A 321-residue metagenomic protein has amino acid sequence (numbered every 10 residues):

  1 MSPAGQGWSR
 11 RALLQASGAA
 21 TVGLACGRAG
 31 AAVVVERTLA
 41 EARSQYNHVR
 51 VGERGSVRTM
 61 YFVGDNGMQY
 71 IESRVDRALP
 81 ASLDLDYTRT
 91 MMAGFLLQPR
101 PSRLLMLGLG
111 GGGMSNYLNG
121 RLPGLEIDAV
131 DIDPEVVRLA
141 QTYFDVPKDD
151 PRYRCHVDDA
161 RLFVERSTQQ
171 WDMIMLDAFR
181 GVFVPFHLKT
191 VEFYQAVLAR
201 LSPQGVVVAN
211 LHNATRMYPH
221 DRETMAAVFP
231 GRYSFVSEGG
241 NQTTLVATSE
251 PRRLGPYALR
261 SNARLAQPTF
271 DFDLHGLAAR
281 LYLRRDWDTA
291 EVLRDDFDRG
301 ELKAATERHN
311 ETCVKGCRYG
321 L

Functional and structural regions predicted by a protein language model:
M1-W8, A12, A20: N-terminal secretory signal peptides
A32-T59, V63-G67, S234-L321: Soluble small-group transferase modules, centered on the S-adenosyl donor enzyme superfamily
D65-A81: Acidic/histidine-rich helix-loop elements that form or flank divalent-metal/phosphate-binding sites at the catalytic
R77-A81, V182-F183, V208-H212: Second-shell loop/turn segments in exported
A81-P203: The AdoMet/dcAdoMet-binding core of the Class I SAM-like
L198-L254: C-terminal substrate-binding/active-site "lid" region of AdoMet-derived donor-dependent transferases
